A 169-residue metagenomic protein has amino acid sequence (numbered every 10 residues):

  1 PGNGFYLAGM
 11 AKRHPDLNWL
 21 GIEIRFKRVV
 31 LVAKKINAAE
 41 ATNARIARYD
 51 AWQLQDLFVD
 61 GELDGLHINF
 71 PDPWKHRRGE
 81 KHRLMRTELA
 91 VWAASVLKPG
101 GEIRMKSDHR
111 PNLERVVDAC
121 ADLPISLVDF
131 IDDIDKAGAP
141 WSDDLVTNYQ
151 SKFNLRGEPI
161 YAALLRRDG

Functional and structural regions predicted by a protein language model:
P1-N3: Class I SAM-dependent methyltransferase "Motif I" SAM/SAH-binding loop
N18-L20: Short beta-strand element of Class I
R25: Conserved SAM/SAH-binding beta-strand->alpha-helix loop
A33-D60: S-adenosyl-L-methionine
M85-P99: A short glycine-rich, Lys/Arg-flanked "PGG" loop and its adjoining helix->strand segment in the class I
G100-S107: Conserved beta-strand signature within the Rossmann-like core of class I S-adenosyl-L-methionine
V116-D118, L123-G169: Class I S-adenosyl-L-methionine
